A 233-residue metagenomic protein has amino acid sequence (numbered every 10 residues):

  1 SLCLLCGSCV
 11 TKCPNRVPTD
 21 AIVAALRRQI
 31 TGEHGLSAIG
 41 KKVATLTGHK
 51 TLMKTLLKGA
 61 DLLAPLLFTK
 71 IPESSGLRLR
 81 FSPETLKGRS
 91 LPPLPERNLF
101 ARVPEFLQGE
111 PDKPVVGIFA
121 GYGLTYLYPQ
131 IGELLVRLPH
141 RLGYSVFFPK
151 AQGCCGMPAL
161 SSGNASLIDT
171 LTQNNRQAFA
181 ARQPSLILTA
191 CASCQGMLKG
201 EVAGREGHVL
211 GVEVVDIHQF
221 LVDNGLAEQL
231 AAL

Functional and structural regions predicted by a protein language model:
S1-V17: Cysteine-centered iron-sulfur cluster-binding motifs in ferredoxin-type domains/subunits of redox enzymes
T19-L233: Iron-sulfur cluster-binding electron-transfer modules in prokaryotic oxidoreductases
